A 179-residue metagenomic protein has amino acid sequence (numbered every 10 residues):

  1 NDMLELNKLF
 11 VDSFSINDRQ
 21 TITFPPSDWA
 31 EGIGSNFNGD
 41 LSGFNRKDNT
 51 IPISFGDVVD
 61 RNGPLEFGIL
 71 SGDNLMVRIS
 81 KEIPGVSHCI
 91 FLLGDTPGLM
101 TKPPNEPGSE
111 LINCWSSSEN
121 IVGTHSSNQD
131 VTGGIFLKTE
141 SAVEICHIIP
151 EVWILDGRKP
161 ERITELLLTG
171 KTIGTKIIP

Functional and structural regions predicted by a protein language model:
N1-P179: C-terminal catalytic "cap/lid" subdomain
